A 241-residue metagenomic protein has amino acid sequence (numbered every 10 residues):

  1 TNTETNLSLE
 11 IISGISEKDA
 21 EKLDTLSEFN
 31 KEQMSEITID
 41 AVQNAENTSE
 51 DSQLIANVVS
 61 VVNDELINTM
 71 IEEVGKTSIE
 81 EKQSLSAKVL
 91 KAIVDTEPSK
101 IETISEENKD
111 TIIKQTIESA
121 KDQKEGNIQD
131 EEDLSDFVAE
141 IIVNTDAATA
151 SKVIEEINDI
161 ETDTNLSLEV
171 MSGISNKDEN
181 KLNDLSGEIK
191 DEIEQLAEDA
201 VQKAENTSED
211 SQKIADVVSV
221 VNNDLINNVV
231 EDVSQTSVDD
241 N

Functional and structural regions predicted by a protein language model:
T1-N241: Non-catalytic all-alpha helical scaffold/repeat segments
